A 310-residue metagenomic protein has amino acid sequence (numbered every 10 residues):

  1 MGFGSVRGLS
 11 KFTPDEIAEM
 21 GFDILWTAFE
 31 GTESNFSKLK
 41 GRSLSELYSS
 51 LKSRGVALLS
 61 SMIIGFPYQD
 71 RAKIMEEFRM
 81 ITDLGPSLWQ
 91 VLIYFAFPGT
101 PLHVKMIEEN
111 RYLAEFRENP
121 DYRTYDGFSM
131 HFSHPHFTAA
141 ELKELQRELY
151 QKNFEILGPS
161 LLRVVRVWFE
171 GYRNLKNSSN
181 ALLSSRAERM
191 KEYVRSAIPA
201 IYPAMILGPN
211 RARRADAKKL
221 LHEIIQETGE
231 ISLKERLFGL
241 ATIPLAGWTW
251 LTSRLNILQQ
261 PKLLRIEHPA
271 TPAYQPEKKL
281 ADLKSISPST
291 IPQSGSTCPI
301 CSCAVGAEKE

Functional and structural regions predicted by a protein language model:
M1-F66, I74, L88: Conserved SAM/AdoMet-binding glycine-rich loop
G2-G4, S61, I93-Y94, F132 (+1 more regions): Long, contiguous hydrophobic alpha-helical segments, chiefly transmembrane helices and signal peptides
T13, L47, E77, L145-L149 (+1 more regions): Alpha-helical packing segments of well-folded alpha/beta enzyme cores
I17, I81, G99, L149: Conserved, mostly hydrophobic/aromatic
L44, E77-R79, I107-N110: Short, hinge-like loop/turn segments at secondary-structure boundaries
I64-A72, G85-A139, L162-N177: Flexible glycine/acidic-rich beta-alpha junction loops that bind and position SAM and/or redox cofactors in anaerobic
F78-I81, W89: A generic "structured core" feature
P120-R123, G127-E310: Radical SAM enzyme core and accessory elements
